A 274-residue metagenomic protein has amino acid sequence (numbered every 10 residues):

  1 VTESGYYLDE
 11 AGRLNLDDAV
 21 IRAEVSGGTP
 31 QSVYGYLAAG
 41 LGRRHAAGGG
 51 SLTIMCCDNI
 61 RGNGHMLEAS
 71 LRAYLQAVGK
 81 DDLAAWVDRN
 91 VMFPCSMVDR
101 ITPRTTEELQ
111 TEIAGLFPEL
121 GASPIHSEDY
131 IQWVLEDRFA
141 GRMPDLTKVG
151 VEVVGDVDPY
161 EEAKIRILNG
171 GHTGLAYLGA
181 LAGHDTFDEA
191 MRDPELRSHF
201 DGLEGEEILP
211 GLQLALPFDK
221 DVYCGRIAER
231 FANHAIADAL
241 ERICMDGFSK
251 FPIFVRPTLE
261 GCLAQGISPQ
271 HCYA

Functional and structural regions predicted by a protein language model:
V1-A274: Substrate/ligand-engaging "lid" and interaction regions
